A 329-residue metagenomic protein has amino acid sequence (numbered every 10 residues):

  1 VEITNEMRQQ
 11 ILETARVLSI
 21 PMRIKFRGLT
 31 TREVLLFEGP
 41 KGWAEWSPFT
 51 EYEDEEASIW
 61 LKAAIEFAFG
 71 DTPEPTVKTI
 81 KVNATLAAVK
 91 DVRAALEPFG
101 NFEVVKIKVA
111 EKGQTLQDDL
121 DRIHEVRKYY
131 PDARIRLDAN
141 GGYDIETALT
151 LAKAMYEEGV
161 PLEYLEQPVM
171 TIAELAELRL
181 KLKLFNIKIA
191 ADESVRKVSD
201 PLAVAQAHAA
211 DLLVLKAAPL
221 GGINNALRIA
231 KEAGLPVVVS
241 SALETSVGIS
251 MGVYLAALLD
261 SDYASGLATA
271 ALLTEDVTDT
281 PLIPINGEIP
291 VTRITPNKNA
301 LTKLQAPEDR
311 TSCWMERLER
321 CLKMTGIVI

Functional and structural regions predicted by a protein language model:
E2-R16, I20-V34, W43-P48, A63 (+3 more regions): Flexible C-terminal active-site loop/helix
E13-A15, I80, F102, A133 (+4 more regions): A structural micro-motif
I20-G28, K78-V92, K108-G113, D138-E146 (+1 more regions): Active-site mouth loops of central-metabolism enzymes
A44, F49-V92: Mid-domain alpha/beta scaffold segments of enzyme catalytic cores
A44-W46, L96-A110: Catalytic domains of carbohydrate-active enzymes, especially glycoside hydrolases
A68-D71, A84-P98, K112-Q114, L120-E125: Short, charged beta->alpha transition segments
V109-S250, Y254, T274-T278, L282-I283: Catalytic core of soluble alpha/beta enzymes
